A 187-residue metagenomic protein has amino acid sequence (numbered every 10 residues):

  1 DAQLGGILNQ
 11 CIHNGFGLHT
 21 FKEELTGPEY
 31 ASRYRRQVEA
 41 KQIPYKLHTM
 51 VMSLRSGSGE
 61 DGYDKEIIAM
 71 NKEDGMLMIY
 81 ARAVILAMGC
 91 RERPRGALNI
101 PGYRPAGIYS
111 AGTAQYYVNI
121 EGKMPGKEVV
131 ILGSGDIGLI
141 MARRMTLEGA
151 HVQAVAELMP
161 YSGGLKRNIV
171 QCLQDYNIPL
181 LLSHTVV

Functional and structural regions predicted by a protein language model:
D1-V187: Residues forming the flavin
